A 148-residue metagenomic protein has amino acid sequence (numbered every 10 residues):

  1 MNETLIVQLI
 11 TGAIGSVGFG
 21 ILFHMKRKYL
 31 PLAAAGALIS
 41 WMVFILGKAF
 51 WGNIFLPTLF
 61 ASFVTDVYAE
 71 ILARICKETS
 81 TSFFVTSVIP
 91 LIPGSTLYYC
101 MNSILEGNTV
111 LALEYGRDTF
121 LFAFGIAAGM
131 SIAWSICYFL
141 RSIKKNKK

Functional and structural regions predicted by a protein language model:
M1-V67, L72, C76, S80 (+1 more regions): Alpha-helical transmembrane segments and their membrane-interface boundaries that form or gate the permeation pathway
T79-I89: The feature identifies polytopic integral membrane transport proteins across all domains of life
P90-T96: Proline-centric
